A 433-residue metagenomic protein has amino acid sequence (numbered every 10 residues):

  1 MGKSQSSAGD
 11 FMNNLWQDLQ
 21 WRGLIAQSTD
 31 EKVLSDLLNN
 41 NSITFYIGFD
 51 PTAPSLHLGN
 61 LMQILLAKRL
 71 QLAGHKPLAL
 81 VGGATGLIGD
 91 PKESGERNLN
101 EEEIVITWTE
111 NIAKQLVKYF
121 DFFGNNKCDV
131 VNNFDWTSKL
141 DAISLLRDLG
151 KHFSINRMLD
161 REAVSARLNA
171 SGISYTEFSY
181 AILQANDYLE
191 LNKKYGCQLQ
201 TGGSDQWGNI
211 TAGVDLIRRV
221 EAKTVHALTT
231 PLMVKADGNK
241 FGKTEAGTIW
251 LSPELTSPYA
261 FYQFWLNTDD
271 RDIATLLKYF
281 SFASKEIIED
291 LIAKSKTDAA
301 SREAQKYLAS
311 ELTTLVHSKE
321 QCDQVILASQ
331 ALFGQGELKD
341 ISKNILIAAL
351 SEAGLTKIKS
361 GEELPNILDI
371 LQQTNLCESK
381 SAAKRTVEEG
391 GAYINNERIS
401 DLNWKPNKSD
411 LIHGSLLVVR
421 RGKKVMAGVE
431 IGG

Functional and structural regions predicted by a protein language model:
Q5-Q206, T211-V214, V220-H226: NTP-dependent nucleotidyl-transfer catalytic core
R219-G433: Conserved nucleotide- and phosphate/pyrophosphate-binding catalytic cores in adenylate/nucleotidyl-handling enzymes
